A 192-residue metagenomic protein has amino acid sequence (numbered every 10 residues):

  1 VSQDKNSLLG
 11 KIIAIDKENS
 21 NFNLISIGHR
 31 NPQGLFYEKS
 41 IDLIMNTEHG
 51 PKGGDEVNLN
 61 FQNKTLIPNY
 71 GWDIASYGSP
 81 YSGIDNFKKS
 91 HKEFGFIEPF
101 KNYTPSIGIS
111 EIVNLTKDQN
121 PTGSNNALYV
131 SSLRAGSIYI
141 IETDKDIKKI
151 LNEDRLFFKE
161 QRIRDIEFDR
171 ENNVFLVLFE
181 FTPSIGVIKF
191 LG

Functional and structural regions predicted by a protein language model:
V1-E153, L191: Beta-propeller domain segments
T104, N120-P121, F158, E167 (+1 more regions): Structural motif
K148-R170: Conserved blade-ending motifs and adjacent loop-strand segments that build the rim/top face of beta-propeller domains
D165-G192: Blade-level signature of beta-propeller repeat domains, shared across WD40, Kelch, NHL, RCC1 and BNR/Asp-box propellers
